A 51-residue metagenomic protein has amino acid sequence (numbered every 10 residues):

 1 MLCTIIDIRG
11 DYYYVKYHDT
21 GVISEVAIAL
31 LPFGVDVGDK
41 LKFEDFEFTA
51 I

Functional and structural regions predicted by a protein language model:
M1-I8: Structural detector for short beta-strands of small beta-barrel domains
D11-V15: Short aromatic-glycine-enriched beta-strand elements
G21-L30: A short macromolecule-binding patch
F46-I51: Short, Lys/Arg- and Gly-enriched loop/turn segments at beta-strand edges
